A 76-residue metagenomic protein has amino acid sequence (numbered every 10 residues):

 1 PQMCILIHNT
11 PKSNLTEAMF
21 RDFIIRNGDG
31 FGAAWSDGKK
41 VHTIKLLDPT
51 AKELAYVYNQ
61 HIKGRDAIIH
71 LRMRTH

Functional and structural regions predicted by a protein language model:
P1-E53, A67: Extreme N-terminus nucleophile/cap motif
L46-V57, H61, I69-H76: Short acidic (Asp/Glu) patches
G64: Short beta-strand or tight-loop elements that sit immediately N-terminal to catalytic metal-binding acidic residues
